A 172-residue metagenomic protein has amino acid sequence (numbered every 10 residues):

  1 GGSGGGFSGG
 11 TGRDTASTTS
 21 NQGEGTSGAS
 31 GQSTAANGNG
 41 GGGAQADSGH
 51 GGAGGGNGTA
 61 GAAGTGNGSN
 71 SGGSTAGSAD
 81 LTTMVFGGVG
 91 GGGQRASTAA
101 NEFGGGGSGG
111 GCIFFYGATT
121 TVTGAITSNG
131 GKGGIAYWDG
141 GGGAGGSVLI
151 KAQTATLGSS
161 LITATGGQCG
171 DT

Functional and structural regions predicted by a protein language model:
G1-L149, A164-T172: Glycine-centric low-complexity/flexibility signal
T121-V122, T156-G158: Beta-strand initiation motifs
S159-T163: Leucine-rich solenoid repeat scaffolds
